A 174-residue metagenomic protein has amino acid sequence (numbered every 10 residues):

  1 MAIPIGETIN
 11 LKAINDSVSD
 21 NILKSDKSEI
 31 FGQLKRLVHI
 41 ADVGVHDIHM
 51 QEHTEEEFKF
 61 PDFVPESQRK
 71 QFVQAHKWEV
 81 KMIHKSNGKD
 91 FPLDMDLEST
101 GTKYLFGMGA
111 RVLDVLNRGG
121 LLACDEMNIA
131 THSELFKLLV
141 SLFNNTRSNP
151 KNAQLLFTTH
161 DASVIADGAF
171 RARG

Functional and structural regions predicted by a protein language model:
M1-L105, G109, N117: Phosphate-coordinating catalytic segments in nucleotide- and nucleic-acid-processing enzymes
K81-G174: Switch/communication elements of ASCE P-loop NTPase nucleotide-binding domains
